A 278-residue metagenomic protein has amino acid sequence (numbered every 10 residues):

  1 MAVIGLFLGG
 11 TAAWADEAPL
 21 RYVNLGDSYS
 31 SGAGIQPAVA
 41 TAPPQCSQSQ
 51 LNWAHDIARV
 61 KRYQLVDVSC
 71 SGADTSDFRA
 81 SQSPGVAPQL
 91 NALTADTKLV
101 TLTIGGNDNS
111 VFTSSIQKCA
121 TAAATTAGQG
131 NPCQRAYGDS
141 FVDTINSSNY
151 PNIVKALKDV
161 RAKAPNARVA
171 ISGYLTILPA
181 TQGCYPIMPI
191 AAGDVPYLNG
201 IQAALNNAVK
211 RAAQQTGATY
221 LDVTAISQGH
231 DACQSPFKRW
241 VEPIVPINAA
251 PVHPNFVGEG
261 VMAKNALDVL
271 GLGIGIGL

Functional and structural regions predicted by a protein language model:
M1-D16: Secretory targeting and sorting signals
D16-S71, C119-A124: Serine-esterase "nucleophile elbow" of acetyl-processing enzymes
R21-G26, S30-G32, Q64-S69, K98-T103 (+3 more regions): Structural recognition of the beta-strand scaffold that forms the well-ordered cores of secreted hydrolase catalytic
A33, S83-I145, T176: Oxyanion-hole/transition-state-stabilizing segment in secreted/luminal serine hydrolases and related acyltransferases
D56-Q64, P151-V169, A204-D222: A structural motif corresponding to the C-terminal end of an alpha-helix and its immediate exit/capping segment
A73-L90, Q234-P246: Charged, often glycine-rich, active-site loop that binds/positions anionic groups
N109, A124, Y150, L198 (+1 more regions): A taxonomically broad motif for mature regions of secreted/extracellular, amphipathic or lipid/surface-interacting
Y174-G277: Catalytic His-Asp segment of secreted/periplasmic serine-dependent ester chemistry enzymes
